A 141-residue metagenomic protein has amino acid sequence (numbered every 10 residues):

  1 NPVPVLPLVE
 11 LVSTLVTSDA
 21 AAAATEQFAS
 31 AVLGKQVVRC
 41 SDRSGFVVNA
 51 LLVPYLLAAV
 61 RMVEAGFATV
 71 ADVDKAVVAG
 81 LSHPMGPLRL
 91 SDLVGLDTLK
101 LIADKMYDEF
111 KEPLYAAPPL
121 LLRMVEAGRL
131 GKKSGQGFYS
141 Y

Functional and structural regions predicted by a protein language model:
P4-L8, Y55-L56: N-terminal alpha-helical segment
V9-S13: Short beta-alpha connecting loops at secondary-structure transitions that line or flank enzyme active sites
S18, A22, V48-L52: Amphipathic, non-transmembrane alpha-helical scaffold segments
A20-A23, Q27-D42, V60-A65, V70-Y141: NAD(P)-dependent Rossmann-like dehydrogenase/reductase catalytic/cofactor-binding core
R43-V47: Conserved short loop/turn motifs at secondary-structure junctions
A50-L57, A79: Short, residue-level hotspots on alpha-helical faces of the histone-fold and other alpha-helical interaction modules
